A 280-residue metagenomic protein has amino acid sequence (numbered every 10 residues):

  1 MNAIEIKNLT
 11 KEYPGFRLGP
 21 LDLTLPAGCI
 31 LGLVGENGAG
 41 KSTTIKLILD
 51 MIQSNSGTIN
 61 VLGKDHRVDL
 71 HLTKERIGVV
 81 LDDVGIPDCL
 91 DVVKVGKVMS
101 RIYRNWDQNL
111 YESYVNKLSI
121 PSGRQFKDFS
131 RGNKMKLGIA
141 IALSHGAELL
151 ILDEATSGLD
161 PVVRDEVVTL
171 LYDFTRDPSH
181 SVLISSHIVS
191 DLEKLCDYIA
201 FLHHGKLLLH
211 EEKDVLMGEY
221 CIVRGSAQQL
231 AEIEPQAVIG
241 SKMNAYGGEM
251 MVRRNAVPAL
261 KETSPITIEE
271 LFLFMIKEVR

Functional and structural regions predicted by a protein language model:
M1, P20, S144, A200 (+3 more regions): A generic structural signal for ordered secondary structure
N2-S190, K194-D197, H203: ABC transporter nucleotide-binding domains
A27, A227, R254-A256: Non-catalytic surface loops within mature trypsin-like serine protease
L110-S113, Q229, T267, L271: Exposed alpha-helical structural elements
L150-E154, Q229-I233, A256-K261: Short, surface-exposed beta-strand/loop "edge" segments at domain boundaries and coil↔beta transitions
V167-V252: ABC transporter nucleotide-binding domain
V238-R280: C-terminal coupling/interaction segments
